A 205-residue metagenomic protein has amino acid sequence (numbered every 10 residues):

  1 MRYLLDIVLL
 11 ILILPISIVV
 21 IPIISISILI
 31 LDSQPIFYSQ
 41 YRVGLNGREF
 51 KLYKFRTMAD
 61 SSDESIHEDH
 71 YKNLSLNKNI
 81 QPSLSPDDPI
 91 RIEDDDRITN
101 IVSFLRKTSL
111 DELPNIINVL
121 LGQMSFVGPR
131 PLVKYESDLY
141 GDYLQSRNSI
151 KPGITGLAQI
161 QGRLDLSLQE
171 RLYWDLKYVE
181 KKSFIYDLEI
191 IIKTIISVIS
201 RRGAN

Functional and structural regions predicted by a protein language model:
M1-H67, F184-N205: A hydrophobic, helix-centered structural microdomain
Y3, S39-R48, K54-M58, R97 (+5 more regions): Short, cationic motifs built from Arg/Lys/His that form the positively charged side of catalytic pockets
I7-I13, K72-N73, N79-S83, E112-N115 (+3 more regions): Short low-complexity stretches enriched in small and charged residues
L14, I26-I30, L45, N77 (+4 more regions): Intrinsically disordered, low-complexity segments enriched in polar/charged residues with Gly/Pro, especially when
I18, E93-D96, D111, Y186: A generic structural signal for residues located within well-ordered alpha-helices of large catalytic or ligand-binding
P35, P89, R106-K107, E112-N205: Hydrophobic structural segments characteristic of membrane proteins
Y38-D96, T155-Y173: Short, glycine-rich, amphipathic interfacial segments at transmembrane boundaries or analogous
